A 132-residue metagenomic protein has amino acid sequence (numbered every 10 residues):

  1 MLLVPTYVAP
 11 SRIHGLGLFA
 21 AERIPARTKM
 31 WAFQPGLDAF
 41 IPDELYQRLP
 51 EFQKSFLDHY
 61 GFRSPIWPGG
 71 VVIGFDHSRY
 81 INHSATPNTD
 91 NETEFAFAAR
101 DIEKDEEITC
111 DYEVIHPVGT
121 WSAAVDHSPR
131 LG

Functional and structural regions predicted by a protein language model:
M1-G132: Conserved catalytic SET/PR domain of SAM-dependent protein methyltransferases, capturing the structural core that binds
